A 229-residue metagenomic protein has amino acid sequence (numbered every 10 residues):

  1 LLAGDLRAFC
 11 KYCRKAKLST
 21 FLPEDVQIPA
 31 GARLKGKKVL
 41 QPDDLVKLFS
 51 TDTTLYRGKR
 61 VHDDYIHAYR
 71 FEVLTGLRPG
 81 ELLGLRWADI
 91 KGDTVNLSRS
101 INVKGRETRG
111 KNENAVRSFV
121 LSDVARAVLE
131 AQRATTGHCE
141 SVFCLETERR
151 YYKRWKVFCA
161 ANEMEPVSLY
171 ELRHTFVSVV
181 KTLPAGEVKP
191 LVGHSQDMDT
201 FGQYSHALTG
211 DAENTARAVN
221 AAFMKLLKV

Functional and structural regions predicted by a protein language model:
L2-G4, K15-P79, L83, R173: Basic, Lys/Arg- and aromatic-enriched nucleic-acid-binding interface segment
R7-C10, R14, L208, A212: C-terminal flanking helix
K15, R70, L74-E81, V157 (+2 more regions): C-terminal catalytic core of tyrosine-transesterase DNA break-rejoin enzymes
Q27-I28, G84-A131: Conserved tyrosine-mediated DNA breakage-rejoining catalytic core shared by Y-recombinases
D43-V46, S100, L121-E165, P184: Active-site/catalytic core of tyrosine-dependent DNA strand-transfer enzymes
S50, K104-R106, K111-V116, V120-A125 (+4 more regions): C-terminal secondary-structure termini that scaffold catalytic or DNA-interacting sites
D63-Y65, E146-R150, E165-L183: Short basic/aromatic active-site micro-motif
A88-T94, P166, L183-S205, V229: Short, polar N-cap/turn motifs at the start of nucleic acid-interacting alpha helices
